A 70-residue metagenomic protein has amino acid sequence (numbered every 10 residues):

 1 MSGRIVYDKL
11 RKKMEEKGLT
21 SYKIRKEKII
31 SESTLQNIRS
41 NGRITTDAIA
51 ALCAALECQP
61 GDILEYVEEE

Functional and structural regions predicted by a protein language model:
M1-K23: A short, Lys/Arg-rich alpha-helix, primarily the initiator
R4, K12-K13, N37, L64-E70: Short, charged recognition helix plus adjacent turn of helix-turn-helix-like nucleic-acid-binding domains
E15, K26, A54: Alpha-helical residues within the helix-turn-helix
G18-N37: Short alpha-helical DNA-recognition segment
I24, L35, I49-L52, I63: Hydrophobic packing within well-folded, soluble alpha/beta domains
S31, G42, V67-E70: The DNA-recognition helices of helix-turn-helix-type DNA-binding domains
N41-A54: Short, basic-rich loop-to-helix N-cap that marks the start of a DNA-contacting helix
